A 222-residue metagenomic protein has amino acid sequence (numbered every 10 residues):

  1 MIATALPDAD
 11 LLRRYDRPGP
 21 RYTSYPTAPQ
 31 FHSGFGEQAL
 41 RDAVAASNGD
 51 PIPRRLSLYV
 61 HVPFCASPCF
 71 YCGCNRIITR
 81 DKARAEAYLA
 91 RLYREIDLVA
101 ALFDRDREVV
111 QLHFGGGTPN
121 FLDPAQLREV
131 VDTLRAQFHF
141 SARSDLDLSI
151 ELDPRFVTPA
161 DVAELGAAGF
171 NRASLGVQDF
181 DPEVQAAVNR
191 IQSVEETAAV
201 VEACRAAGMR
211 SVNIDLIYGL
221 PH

Functional and structural regions predicted by a protein language model:
M1-S57, R105: Flexible, acidic/Gly-rich N-terminal and inter-domain linker regions that tether and position cofactor-handling modules
R21, R54-L58, P68, V110 (+1 more regions): A generic secondary-structure signal marking the coil-to-beta-strand transition
T27-Q30, P68, I77-I78: A short secondary-structure junction motif
P53, Y59, R205-A207: Alpha-helical hydrophobic/aromatic positions enriched in membrane-embedded helices and signal peptides
L58-V60, L175: Short beta-strand motif preference
V60-R76: Local cysteine-cluster metal-coordination motifs and their immediate loop/turn environment, predominantly Fe-S cluster
R76-R105, V109-H222: Conserved non-cysteine loop/helix-boundary elements of the Radical SAM core domain that shape
